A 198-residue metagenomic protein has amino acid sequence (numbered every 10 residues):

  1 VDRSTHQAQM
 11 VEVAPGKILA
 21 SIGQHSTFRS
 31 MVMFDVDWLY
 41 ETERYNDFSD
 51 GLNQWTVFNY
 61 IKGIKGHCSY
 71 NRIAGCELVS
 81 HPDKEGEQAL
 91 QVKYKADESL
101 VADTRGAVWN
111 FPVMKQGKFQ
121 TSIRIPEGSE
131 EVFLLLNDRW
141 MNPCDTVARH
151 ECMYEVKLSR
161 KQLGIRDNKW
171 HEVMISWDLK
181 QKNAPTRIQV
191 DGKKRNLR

Functional and structural regions predicted by a protein language model:
V1, D50-N53, P143-D145, N183-R198: Aromatic sugar-binding interfaces of carbohydrate-active proteins
V1-D47: Asp-box/BNR beta-propeller blade signature and adjacent active/binding-site loops in extracellular glycan-interacting
V11-V13, H81, R124, S176-K180: Short beta-strand micro-motifs enriched in acidic
L52-K93: Extracellular glycan-recognition surfaces and repeat-rich motifs
D83-S159: Secretory/extracellular carbohydrate-interaction modules and structurally similar beta-sandwich "look-alikes"
T121, N168-K180, A184-I188: Short tryptophan-centered beta-strand motifs in secreted/extracellular beta-sheet-rich domains of glycan-recognition
D138, R160, I188-G192: Residue-level detection of beta-strand-connecting loop/turn positions
C152-M174: Short, aromatic/His-centered strand-loop micro-motif at the edge of beta-sheets
